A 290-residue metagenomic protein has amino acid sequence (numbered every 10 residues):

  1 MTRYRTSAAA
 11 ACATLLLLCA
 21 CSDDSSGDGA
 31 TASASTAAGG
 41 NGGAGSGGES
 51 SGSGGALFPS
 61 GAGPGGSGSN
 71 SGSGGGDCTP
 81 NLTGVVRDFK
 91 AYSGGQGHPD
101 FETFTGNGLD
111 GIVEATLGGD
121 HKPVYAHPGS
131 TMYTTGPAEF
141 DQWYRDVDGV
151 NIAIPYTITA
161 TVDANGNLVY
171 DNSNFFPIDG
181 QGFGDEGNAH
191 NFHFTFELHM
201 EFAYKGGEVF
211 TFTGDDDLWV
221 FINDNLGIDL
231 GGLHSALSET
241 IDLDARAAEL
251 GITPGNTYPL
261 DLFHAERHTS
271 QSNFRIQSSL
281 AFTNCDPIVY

Functional and structural regions predicted by a protein language model:
M1-C19: Sec-dependent bacterial lipoprotein signal peptides
A11-T14, S53, D229: Terminal low-complexity, poorly structured segments
A13, A20-S22, T79, D286: Secreted/luminal cysteine- and crosslink-motif detector
L16, S25-S26, L82, V289: Extracellular/secretory pathway and lumenal proteins
L18-G76: Ser/Thr-rich, Pro/Gly/Ala-heavy low-complexity intrinsically disordered linkers and tails of secreted extracellular
L57-F58, G63, G76-Y290: Acidic/polar, compositionally biased interaction segments
